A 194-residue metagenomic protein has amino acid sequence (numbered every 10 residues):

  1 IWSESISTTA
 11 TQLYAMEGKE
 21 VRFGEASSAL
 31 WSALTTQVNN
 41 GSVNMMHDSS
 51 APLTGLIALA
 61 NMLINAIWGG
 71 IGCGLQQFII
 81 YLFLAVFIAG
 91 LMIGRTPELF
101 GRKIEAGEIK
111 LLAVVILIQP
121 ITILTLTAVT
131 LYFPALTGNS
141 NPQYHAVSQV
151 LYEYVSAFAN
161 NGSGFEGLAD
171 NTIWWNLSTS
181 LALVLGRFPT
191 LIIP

Functional and structural regions predicted by a protein language model:
I1, I104-Q119: Alpha-helical transmembrane segments and their helix-start/interface "positive-inside/aromatic belt" motifs in integral
I1-L13, I93, P97-E98, T127-N139: Juxtamembrane/interface segments at transmembrane-helix termini
S5-C73, T137-G186: P-loop potassium selectivity filter motif centered on the GYG triad
S42-K110: Long hydrophobic segments that form regular secondary structure
Q119-L126, G186-T190: Alpha-helical transmembrane segments of multipass membrane proteins
T130-F133, T190-P194: Membrane-helix cytosolic exit motif
